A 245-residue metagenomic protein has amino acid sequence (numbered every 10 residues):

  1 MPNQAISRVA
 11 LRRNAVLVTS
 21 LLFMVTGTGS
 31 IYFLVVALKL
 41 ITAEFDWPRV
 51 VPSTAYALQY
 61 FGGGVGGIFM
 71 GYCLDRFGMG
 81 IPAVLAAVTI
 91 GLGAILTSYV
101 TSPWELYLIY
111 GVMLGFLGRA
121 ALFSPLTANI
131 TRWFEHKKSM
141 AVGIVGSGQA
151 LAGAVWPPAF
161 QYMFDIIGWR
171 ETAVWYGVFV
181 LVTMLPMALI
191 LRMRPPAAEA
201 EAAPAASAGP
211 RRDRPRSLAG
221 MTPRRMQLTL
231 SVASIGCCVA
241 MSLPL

Functional and structural regions predicted by a protein language model:
R13, Y99-Y110: Helix-loop junctions at membrane interfaces in 12-TM secondary transporters
V25, G93, E105-A121, I235-G236: Hydrophobic core of transmembrane alpha-helices in multi-pass small-molecule transporters, especially MFS/SLC-type
Y32, Y60-I68, G153-A154: Residue-level signature of mid-helix packing/kink "hotspots" within the transmembrane helices of 12-pass Major
L34-I41, R225-L245: Extracytoplasmic gate region of multi-pass secondary transporters
G66-M79: Helix-to-loop junctions at the C-terminal end of transmembrane segments in multipass secondary transporters
V88-T101: C-terminal ends and interior cores of transmembrane alpha-helices in multi-pass membrane transporters/permeases
Y110-S147: Cytoplasmic helix-loop-helix junction between adjacent transmembrane helices in 12-TM secondary transporters
H136, I144-P196: Helix-loop-helix hairpin linking two adjacent transmembrane segments in secondary transporters
